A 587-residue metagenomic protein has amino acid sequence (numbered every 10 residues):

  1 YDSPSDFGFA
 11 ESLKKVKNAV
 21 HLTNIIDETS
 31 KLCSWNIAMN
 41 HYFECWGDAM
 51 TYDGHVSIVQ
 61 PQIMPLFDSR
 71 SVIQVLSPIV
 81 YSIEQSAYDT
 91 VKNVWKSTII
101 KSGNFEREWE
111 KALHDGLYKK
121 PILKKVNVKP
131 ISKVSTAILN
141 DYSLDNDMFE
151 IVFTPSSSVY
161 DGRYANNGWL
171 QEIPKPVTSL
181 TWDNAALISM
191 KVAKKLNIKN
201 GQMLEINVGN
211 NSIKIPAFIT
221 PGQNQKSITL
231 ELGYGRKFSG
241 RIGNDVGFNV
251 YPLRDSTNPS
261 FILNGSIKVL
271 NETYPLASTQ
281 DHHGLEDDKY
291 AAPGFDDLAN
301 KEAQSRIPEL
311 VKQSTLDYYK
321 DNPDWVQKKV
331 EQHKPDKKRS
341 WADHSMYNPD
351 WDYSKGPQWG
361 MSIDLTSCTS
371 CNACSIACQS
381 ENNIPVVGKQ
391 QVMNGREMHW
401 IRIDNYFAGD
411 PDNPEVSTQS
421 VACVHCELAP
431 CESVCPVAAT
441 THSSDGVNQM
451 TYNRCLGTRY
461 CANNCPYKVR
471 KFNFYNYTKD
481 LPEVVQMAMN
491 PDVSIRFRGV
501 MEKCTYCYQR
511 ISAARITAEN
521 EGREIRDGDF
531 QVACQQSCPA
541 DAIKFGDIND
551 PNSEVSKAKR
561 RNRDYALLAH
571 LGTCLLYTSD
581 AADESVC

Functional and structural regions predicted by a protein language model:
Y1-L66, S97-W400: A cross-kingdom feature strongest in bacterial/archaeal respiratory oxidoreductases
H55-I63, E415-Q419, V485-M489, E519: Flexible glycine/proline-enriched surface loops and loop-helix/loop-strand junctions
R70-V94: Non-catalytic, well-ordered alpha-helical segments in soluble enzyme domains
T369, A373-V392, R402-N405, L428-R454 (+2 more regions): Iron-sulfur cluster-binding cysteine motifs and their immediate structural context in ferredoxin-like electron-transfer
V392-S417, A422, C426, L456: Long, K/E/R/D-enriched contiguous segments that form extended
Y565-T573: C-terminal intrinsically disordered, low-complexity extensions immediately downstream of enzyme catalytic cores
Y577-E584: Conserved small/polar residues in nucleotide/adenosyl-binding loops
